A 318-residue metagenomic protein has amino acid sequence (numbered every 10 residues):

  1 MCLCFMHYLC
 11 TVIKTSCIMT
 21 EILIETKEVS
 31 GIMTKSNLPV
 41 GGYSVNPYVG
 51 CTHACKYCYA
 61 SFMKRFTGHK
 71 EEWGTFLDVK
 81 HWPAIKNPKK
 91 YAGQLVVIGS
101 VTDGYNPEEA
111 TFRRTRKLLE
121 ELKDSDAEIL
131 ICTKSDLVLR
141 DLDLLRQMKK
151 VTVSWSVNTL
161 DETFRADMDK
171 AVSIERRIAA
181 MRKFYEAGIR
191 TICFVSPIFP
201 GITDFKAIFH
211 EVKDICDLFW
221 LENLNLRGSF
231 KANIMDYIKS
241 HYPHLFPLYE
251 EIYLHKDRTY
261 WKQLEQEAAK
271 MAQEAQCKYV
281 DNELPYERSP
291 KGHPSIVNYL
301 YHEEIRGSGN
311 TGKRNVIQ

Functional and structural regions predicted by a protein language model:
Y8, V12, S16-T152, L160-F164 (+2 more regions): Conserved Radical SAM active-site core
T20-E28, K206-Q318: Auxiliary Fe-S-binding modules of radical SAM enzymes
W82, R116-L119, L142, R177-M181 (+2 more regions): Generic structural signal for well-ordered alpha-helices, preferentially at hydrophobic/aromatic core positions
L95-V97, E128-L130, K150-S154, R190-I192 (+3 more regions): Structural preference for beta-strand elements that scaffold enzyme active sites
V101-D103, K134-D136, S156-L160, S196-I198 (+2 more regions): Active-site beta-loop-alpha junctions enriched in small/polar residues
K123, R146, A179-G188, A269 (+1 more regions): Surface-exposed amphipathic alpha-helices with a cationic face
K170, R182-T203, L254-R258: Conserved strand-turn element in the central/C-terminal portion of the radical SAM core barrel that lines
